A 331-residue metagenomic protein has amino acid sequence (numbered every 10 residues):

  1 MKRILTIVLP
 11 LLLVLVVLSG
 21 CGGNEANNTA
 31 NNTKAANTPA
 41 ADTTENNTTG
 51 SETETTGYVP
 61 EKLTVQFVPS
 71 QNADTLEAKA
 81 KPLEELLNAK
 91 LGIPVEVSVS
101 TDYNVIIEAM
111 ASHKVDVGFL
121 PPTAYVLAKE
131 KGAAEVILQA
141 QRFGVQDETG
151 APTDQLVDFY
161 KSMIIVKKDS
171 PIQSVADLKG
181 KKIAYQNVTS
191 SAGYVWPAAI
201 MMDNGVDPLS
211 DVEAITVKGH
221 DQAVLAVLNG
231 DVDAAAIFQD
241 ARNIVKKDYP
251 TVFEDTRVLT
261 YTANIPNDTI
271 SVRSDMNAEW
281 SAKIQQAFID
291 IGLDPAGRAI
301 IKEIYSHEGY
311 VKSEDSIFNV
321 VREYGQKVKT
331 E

Functional and structural regions predicted by a protein language model:
V16-G20: C-terminal motif of bacterial Sec signal peptides marking the signal peptidase cleavage site
G22-E25: Bacterial signal peptide processing site
N28-F67, A73-L76, A89, I172-K182 (+1 more regions): Immediate post-signal peptide segment of exported/extracytoplasmic ligand-binding proteins
E54-P82, S271-V272, M276-E331: An extracytoplasmic/periplasmic, membrane-proximal ligand-sensing/linker region
E54-V126: Extracytoplasmic small-molecule ligand-binding "clamshell" domains of the periplasmic binding protein/Venus flytrap
V68-A89, S100, Q141, D154-V224: Bilobed "Venus flytrap"/periplasmic-binding protein-like clamshell domains and structurally analogous long
P122-A133, M202-D203, L228, D233-F253: A ligand-binding cleft/hinge motif common to bilobed small-molecule-binding domains
A134-V157, E213, K246-N264: Short beta-strand->loop
